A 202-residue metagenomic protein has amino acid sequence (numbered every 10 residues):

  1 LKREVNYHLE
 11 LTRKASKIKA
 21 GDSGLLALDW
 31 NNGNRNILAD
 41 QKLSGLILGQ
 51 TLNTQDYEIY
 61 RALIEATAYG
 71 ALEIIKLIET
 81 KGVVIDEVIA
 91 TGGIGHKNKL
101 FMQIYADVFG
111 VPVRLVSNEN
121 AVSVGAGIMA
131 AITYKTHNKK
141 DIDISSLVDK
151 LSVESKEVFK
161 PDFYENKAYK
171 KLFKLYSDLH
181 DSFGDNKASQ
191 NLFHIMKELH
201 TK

Functional and structural regions predicted by a protein language model:
L1-K202: Glycine/Thr-rich phosphate-binding loops that ligate phosphate moieties of nucleotide and other phosphorylated ligands
